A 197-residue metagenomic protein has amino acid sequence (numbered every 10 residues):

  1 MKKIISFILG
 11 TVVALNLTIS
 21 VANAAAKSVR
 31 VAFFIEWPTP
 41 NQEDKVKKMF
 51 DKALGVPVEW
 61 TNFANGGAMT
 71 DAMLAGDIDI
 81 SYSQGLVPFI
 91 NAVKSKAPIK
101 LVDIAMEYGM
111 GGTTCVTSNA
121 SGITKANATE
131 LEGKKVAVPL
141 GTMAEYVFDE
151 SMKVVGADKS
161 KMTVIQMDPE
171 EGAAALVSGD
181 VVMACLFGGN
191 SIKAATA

Functional and structural regions predicted by a protein language model:
M1-I8: Bacterial N-terminal signal peptides that target proteins for export
A14-N23: C-terminal segment of classical bacterial N-terminal signal peptides
A25-V155, T163-Q166, V182-G188: Short, glycine-/small- and polar/acidic-enriched structural segments that line small-molecule recognition paths
V164-I165, E171-A197: Pocket-lining segment of extracytoplasmic ligand-binding domains
